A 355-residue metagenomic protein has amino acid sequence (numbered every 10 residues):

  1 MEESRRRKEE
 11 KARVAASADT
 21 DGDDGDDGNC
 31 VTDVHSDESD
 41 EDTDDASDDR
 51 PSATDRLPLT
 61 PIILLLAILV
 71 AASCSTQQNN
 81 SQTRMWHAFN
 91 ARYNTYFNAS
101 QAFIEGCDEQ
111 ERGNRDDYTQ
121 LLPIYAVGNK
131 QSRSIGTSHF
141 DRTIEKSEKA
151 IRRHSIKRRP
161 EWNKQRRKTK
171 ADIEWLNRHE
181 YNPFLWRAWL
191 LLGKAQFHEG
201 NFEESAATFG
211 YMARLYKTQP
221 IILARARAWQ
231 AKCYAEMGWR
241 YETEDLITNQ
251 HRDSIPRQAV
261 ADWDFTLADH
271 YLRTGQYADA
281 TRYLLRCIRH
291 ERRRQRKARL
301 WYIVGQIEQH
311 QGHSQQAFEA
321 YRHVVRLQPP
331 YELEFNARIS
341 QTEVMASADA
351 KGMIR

Functional and structural regions predicted by a protein language model:
M1-R13: N-terminal acidic, proline/glycine-rich, low-complexity intrinsically disordered segments
E2-R5, S73-R355: Acidic, polar-rich low-complexity tracts and alpha-helical solenoid repeat scaffolds
E10, A15, D27, E38 (+1 more regions): Short linear segments in intrinsically disordered or otherwise low-structure-confidence regions
A16-G22: Ser/Thr/Pro/Gly-rich low-complexity, intrinsically disordered segments
R56-L59: Compositionally biased, intrinsically disordered low-complexity segments enriched in Pro/Arg/Gln/His
P61-A71: Bacterial N-terminal signal peptides
